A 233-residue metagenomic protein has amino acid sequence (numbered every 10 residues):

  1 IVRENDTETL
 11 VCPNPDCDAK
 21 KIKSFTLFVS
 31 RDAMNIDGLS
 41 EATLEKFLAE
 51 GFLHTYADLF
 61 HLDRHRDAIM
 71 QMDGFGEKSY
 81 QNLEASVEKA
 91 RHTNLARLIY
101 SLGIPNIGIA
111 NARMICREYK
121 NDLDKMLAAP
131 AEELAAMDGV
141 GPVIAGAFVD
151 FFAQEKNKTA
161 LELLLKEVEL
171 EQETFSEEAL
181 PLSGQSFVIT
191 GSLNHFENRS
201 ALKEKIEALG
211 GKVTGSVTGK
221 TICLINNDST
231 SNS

Functional and structural regions predicted by a protein language model:
I1, F47, G210-K212: Short small/polar-residue motifs
I1-D37: Cys/His-rich short segments
R3-N14, A68-L83: Membrane-interacting alpha-helical segments
D6, C17, E41, R64 (+2 more regions): Short, ordered loop/turn segments at secondary-structure junctions
D6-E8, S30, T43, S183 (+1 more regions): A generic structural signal for well-ordered coil/turn residues at beta-strand boundaries that shape enzyme active-site
T9-N14, T43-K46, L62-D63, G103-I104: A glycine-rich phosphate-binding loop feature that marks nucleotide/adenosyl-phosphate handling sites
K21, F28, D73-S233: DNA strand-break repair and replication-stress modules
D37, E41-E45, E50-G76, N121 (+2 more regions): Compact, charge-rich alpha-helical regulatory domains located at protein termini
